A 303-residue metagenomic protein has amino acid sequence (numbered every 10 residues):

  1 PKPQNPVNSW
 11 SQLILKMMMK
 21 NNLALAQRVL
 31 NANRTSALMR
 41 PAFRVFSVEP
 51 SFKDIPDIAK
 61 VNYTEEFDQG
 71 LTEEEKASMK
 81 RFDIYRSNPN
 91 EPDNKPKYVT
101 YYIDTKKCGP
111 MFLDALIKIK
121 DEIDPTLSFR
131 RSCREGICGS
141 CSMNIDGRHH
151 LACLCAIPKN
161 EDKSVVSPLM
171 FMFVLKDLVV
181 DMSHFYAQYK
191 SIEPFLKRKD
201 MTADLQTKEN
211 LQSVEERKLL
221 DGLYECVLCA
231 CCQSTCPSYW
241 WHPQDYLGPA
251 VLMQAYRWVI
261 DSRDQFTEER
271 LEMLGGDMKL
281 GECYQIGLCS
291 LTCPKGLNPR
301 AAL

Functional and structural regions predicted by a protein language model:
P1-Q12: A short, hydrophobic C-terminal helix/tail in secreted or cell-surface proteins
I14-K60: N-terminal mitochondrial targeting presequence
E66-F67, D124-R130: Active-site phosphate-binding and catalytic loops of NTP-dependent enzymes
K76-F82: Short structural boundary motif marking the start of a folded domain
Y85, P96, N144-R148: Short strand-turn-strand beta-turns centered on an Asx-Gly dipeptide
K97-P110: Short, contiguous acidic and Ser/Thr-rich linear segments
P110-P125, S167-L303: Ferredoxin-type iron-sulfur electron-transfer modules in oxidoreductases and energy-metabolism complexes
